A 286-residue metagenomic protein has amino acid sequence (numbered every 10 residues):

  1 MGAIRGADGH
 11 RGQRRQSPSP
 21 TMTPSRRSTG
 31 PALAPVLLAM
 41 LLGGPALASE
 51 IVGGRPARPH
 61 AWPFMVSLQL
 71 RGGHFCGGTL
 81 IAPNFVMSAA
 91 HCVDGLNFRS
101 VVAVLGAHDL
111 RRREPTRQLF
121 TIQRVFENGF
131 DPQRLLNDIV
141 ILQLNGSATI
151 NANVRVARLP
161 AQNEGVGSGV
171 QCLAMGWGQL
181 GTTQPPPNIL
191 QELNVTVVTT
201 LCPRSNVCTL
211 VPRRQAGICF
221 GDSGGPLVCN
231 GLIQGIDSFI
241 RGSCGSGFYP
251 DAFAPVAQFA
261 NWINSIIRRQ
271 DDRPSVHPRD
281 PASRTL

Functional and structural regions predicted by a protein language model:
G2-L38: Classical eukaryotic N-terminal signal peptides for Sec-dependent ER targeting/secretion, especially the positively
S25-H60, N151-A152, E164-V170, N264-L286: Extracellular/luminal ectodomains of metazoan preproproteins built from arrays of small disulfide-bonded modules
G44-P45, S49-E50, L68, V86-A89 (+4 more regions): Conserved H-D interstitial segment of serine endopeptidase catalytic domains
A57-A61, L80, G95-N97, Q133-L136 (+4 more regions): Extracellular/periplasmic catalytic domains that process cell-envelope and extracellular macromolecules
M65-P83, Q133-L135: A conserved glycine-rich beta-strand in the N-terminal activation segment of trypsin-fold
M65-R71, A161, V170-L286: Extracellular trypsin-like serine protease catalytic domains
V86-A90, L135-Q162: Conserved active-site neighborhood of the chymotrypsin/trypsin-like protease fold
E114, N128-F130, S147-P187: Active-site substrate-binding loop(s) of clan PA
